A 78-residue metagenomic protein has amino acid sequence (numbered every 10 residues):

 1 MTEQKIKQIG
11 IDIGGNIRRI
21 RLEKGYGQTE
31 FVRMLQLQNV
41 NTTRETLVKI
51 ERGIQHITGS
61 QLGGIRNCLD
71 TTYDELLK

Functional and structural regions predicted by a protein language model:
M1-K24: A short, Lys/Arg-rich alpha-helix, primarily the initiator
I17, Q28, R44, G59-L62: Helix-turn-helix DNA-binding elements, focusing on the entry/boundary residues of the two helices that contact DNA
G25-K49: Short alpha-helical DNA-recognition segment
H56-E75: DNA major-groove recognition helix of helix-turn-helix/homeodomain DNA-binding modules
